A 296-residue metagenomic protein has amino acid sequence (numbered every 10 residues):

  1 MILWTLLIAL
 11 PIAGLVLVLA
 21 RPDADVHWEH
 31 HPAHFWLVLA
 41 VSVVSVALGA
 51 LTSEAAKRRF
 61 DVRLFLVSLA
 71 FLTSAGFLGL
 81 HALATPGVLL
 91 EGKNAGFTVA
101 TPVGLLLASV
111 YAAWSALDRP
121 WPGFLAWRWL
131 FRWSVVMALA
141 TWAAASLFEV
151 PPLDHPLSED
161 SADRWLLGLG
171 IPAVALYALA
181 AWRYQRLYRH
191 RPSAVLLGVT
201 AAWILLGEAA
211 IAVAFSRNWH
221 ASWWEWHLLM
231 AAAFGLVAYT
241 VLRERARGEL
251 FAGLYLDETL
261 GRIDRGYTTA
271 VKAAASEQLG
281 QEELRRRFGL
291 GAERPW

Functional and structural regions predicted by a protein language model:
M1-L10, H27-W121, W129-R132, A221-G235: Individual alpha-helical transmembrane segments in multi-pass integral membrane proteins
I2-L6, H27-A40, T98-G104, L125-L179: Extracellular-loop-to-transmembrane junctions of the mid-late helices
I8-G14, S74, L139-A143: Canonical alpha-helical transmembrane segments of integral membrane proteins
L17-H27, L80-E91, D118, A144-S158 (+2 more regions): Juxtamembrane "helix-exit" motif on the non-cytosolic side of transmembrane helices
V38-V41, S146-R262: Interfacial "cap-and-anchor" motif at the non-cytosolic start of specific transmembrane alpha-helices
V67, W127, V195-G198, T240-W296: Membrane-proximal helical linkers
L83, L105-A116, V136-A144, V237-R245 (+2 more regions): Short, highly charged low-complexity linear segments
